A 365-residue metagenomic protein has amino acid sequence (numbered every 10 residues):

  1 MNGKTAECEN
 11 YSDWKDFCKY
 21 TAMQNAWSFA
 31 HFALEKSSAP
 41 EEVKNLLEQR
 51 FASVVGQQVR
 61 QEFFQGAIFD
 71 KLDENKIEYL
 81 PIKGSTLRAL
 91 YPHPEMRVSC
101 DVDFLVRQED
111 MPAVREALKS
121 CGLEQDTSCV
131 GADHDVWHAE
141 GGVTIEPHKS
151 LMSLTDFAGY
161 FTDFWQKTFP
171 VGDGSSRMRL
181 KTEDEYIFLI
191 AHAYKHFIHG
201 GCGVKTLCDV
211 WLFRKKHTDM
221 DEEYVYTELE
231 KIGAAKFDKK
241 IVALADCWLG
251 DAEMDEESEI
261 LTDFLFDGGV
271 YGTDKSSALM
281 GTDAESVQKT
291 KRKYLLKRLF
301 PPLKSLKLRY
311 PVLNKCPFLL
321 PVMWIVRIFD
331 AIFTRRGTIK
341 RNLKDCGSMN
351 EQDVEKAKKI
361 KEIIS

Functional and structural regions predicted by a protein language model:
M1-C100, V106-S365: Conserved NTP-donor binding/palm subdomain of two-metal-ion nucleotidyltransferases/polymerases, i.e., the charged
